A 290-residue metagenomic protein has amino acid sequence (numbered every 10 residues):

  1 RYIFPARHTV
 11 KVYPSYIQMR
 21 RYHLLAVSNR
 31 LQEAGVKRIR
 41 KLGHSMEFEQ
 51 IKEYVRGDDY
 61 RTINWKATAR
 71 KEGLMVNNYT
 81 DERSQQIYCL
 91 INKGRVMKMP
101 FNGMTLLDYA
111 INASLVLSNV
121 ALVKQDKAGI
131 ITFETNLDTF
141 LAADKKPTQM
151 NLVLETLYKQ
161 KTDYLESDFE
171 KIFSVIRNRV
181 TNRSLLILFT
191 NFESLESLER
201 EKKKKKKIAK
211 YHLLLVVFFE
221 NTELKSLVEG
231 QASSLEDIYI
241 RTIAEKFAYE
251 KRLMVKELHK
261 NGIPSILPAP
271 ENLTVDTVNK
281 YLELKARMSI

Functional and structural regions predicted by a protein language model:
R1-T148, R183-L188, K203, K207 (+1 more regions): An amphipathic, basic-hydrophobic helix/alpha-beta surface used to engage anionic, phosphate-rich ligands or surfaces
P14-L25, R30, E196, R200-I290: Von Willebrand factor type A / integrin I
W65, I91-K93, I176, R183-K204 (+2 more regions): DG-centered beta-turn motif at the end of beta-strands
G103, L107, A143, E166 (+4 more regions): Conserved phosphate/pyrophosphate-binding and hydrolysis machinery centered on Walker-type P-loop NTPases, extending
M104-L106, Q160-Y164, I187-E196, D237-K246: Short, contiguous acidic/charged loop-to-helix segments that flank catalytic cores in large enzymes
A113, K171-V175, R200, E250: Well-ordered alpha-helical segments embedded in enzymatic catalytic cores
L141-L154, L273-V275: Short, electropositive alpha-helical surface patch
Q149-L185: Von Willebrand factor
